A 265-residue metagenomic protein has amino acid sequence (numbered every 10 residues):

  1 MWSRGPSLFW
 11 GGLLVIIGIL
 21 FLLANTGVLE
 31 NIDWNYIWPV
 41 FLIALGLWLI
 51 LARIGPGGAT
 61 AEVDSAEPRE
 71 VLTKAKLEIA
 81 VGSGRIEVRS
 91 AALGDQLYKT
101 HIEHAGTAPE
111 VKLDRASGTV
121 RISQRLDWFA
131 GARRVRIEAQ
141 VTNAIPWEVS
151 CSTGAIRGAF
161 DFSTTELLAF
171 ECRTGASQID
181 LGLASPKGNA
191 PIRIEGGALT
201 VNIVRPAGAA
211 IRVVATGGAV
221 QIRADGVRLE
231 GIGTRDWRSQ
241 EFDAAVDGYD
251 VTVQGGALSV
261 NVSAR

Functional and structural regions predicted by a protein language model:
M1-R265: Alpha-helical transmembrane segments and their membrane-interface anchoring/capping motifs
